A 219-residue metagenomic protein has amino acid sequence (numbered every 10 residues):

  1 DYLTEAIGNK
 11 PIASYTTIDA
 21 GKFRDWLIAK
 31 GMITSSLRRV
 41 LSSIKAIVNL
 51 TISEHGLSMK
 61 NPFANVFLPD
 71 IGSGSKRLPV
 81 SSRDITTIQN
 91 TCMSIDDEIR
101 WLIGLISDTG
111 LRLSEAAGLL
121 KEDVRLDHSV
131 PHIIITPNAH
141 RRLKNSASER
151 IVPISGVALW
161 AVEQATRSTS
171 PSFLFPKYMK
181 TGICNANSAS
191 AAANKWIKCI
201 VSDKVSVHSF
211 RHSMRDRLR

Functional and structural regions predicted by a protein language model:
Y2, K10-I18, A29-N65, R112-S114: N-terminal DNA-binding recognition helix of tyrosine site-specific recombinases/integrases
A13-S14, L57-K60, I71-N90, R142-S155 (+1 more regions): DNA breakage-rejoining catalytic core of tyrosine-based enzymes
Y15, E98, I106, G182 (+2 more regions): Short basic/aromatic active-site micro-motif
T16-D25, A64-P69, R215: Short, conserved phosphate-binding/catalytic loop or strand-edge motifs used in phosphoryl-/nucleotidyl-transfer
A20, I44, V48, A116 (+1 more regions): Short, basic/aromatic-rich helical patch in the C-terminal catalytic core of site-specific tyrosine
T34, R38-S42, S58, P62-L119 (+1 more regions): Basic, Lys/Arg- and aromatic-enriched nucleic-acid-binding interface segment
G118-V162: Conserved tyrosine-mediated DNA breakage-rejoining catalytic core shared by Y-recombinases
S155-D203: Active-site/catalytic core of tyrosine-dependent DNA strand-transfer enzymes
